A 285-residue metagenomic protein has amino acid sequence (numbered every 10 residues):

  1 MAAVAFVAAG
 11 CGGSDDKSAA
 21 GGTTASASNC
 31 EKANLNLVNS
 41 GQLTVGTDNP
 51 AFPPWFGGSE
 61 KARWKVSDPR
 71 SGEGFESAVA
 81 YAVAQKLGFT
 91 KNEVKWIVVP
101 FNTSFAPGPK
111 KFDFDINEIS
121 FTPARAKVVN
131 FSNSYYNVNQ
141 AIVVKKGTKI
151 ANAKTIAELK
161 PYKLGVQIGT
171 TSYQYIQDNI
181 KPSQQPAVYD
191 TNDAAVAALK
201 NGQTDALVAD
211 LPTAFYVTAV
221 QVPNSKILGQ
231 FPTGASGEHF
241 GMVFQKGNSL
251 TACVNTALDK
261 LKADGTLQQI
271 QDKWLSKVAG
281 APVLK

Functional and structural regions predicted by a protein language model:
A8-G21: Bacterial lipoprotein signal-peptidase II cleavage site
G13, S26-A27, K32-A33, T171-A187 (+2 more regions): Ligand-binding clefts/hinges and TM-proximal coupling segments of bilobed small-molecule sensing domains
A25-D115: Extracytoplasmic small-molecule ligand-binding "clamshell" domains of the periplasmic binding protein/Venus flytrap
V45, P50-F52, R70-L87, I119-P123 (+3 more regions): Bilobed "Venus flytrap"/periplasmic-binding protein-like clamshell domains and structurally analogous long
V79-Y81, K86, K163, T170 (+1 more regions): Extended ligand-binding regions for polar small-molecule ligands
N92-E158: Acidic, polar ligand-binding/catalytic clefts
T103, I119-V128, Q177-D178, K200 (+1 more regions): A ligand-binding cleft/hinge motif common to bilobed small-molecule-binding domains
N137-V144, P212, A219-D259, K277-K285: Periplasmic-binding protein-like
